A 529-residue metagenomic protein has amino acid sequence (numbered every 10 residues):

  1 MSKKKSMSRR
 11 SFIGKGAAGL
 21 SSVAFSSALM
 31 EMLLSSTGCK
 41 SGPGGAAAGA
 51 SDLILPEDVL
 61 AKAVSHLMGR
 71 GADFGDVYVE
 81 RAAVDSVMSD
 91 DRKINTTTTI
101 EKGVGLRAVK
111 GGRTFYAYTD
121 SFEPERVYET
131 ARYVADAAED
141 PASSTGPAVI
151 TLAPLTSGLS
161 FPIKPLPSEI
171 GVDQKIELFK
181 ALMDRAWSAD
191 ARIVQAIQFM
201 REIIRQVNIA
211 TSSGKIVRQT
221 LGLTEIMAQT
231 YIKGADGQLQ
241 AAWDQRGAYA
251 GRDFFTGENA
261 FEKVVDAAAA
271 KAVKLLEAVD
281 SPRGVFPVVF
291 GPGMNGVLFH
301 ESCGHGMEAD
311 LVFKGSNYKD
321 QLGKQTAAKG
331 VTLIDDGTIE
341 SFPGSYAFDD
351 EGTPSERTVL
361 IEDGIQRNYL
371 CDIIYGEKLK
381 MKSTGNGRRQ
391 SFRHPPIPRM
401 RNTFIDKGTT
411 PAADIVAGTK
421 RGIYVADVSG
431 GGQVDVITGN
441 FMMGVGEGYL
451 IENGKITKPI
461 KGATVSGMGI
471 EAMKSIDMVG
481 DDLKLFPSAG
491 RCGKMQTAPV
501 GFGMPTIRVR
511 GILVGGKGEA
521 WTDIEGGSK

Functional and structural regions predicted by a protein language model:
S2-K529: N-terminal small-residue-enriched
